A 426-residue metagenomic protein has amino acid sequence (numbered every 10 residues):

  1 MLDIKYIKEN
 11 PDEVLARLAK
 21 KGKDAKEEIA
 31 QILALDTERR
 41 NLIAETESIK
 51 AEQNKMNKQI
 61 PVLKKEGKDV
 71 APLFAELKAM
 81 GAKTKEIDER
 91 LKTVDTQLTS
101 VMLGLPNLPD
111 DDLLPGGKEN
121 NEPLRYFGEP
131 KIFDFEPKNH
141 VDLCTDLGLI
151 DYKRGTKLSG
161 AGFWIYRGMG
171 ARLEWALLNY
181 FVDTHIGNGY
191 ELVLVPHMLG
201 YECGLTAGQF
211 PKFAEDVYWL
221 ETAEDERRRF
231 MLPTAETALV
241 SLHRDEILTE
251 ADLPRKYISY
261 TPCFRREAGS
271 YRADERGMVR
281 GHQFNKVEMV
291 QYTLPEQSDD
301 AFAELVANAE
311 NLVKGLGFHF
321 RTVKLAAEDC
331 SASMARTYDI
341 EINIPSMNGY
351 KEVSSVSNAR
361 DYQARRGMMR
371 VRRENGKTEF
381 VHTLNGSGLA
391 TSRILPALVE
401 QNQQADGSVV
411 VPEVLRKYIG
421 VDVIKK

Functional and structural regions predicted by a protein language model:
M1-K131, T145, L149: N-terminal alpha-helical targeting/anchoring segments
Y126-K426: TRNA-recognition modules of translation machinery and tRNA-sensing kinases, especially anticodon-binding
